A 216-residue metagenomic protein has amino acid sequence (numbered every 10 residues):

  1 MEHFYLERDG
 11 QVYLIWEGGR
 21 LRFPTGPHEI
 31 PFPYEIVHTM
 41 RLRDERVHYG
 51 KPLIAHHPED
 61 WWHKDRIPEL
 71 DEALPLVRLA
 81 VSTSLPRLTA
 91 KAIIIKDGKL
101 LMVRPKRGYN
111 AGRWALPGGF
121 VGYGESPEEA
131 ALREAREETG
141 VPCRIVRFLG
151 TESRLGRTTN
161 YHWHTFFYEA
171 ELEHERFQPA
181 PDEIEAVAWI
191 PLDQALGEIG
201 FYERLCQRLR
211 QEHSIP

Functional and structural regions predicted by a protein language model:
M1, G50-K91: Acidic, metal-coordinating catalytic segment for phosphate/diphosphate chemistry, firing primarily on the Nudix
M1-L14, R78-L100, P117-F120, E169: Conserved N-terminal beta-strand and adjoining loop/helix that marks the start of the Nudix/MutT-like hydrolase domain
M1-P52, I145, R208: Ordered, small/hydrophobic-rich secondary-structure cores
F23-R41, A115-L149: The catalytic Nudix box helix
V81-T83, E152-T165: Acidic pyrophosphate-coordinating catalytic loop
G108-W114: A conserved beta-turn-beta hairpin within the catalytic core of GNAT-like acetyltransferases that forms part
W163-E175: Phosphate/ribose-recognition catalytic cores of enzymes acting on nucleotide-derived substrates
A195-L196: A generic structural signal for short hydrophobic patches within well-formed alpha-helices
